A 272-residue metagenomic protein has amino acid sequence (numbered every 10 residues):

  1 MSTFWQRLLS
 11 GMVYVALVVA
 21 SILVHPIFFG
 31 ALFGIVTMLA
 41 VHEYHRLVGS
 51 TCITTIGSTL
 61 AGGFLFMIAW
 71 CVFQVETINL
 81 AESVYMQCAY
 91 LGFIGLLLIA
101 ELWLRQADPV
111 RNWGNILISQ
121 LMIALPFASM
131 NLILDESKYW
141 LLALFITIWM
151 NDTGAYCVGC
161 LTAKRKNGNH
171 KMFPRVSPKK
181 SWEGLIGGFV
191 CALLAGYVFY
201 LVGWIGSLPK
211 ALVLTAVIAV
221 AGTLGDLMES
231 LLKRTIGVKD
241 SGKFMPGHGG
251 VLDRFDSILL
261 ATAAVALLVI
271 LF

Functional and structural regions predicted by a protein language model:
M1-V217: Membrane-embedded alpha-helical bundles of polytopic integral membrane proteins
K233, I258-V265: C-terminal transmembrane helix pair
T235-I258: Interfacial loop-to-transmembrane junctions
A266-F272: Juxtamembrane boundary at the C-terminal end of a transmembrane helix
